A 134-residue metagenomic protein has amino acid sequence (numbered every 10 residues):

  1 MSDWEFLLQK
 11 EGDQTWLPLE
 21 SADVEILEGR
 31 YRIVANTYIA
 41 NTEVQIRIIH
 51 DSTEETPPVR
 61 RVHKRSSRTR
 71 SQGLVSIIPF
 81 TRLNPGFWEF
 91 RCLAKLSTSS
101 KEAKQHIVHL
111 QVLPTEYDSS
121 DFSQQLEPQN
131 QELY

Functional and structural regions predicted by a protein language model:
M1-I26: Short, compositionally biased P/S/T/A/G/V-rich stretches that sit at domain boundaries
S2, L96-Y134: Short beta-strand elements
Y31-I39: Aromatic/hydrophobic beta-strand junction motif of beta-rich domains
E43-I49: Beta-strand-rich binding/interaction modules
H50-E54, T98: Solvent-exposed strand-loop boundary residues in beta-sheet-rich modules
E55-S71: Solvent-exposed serine/threonine-rich low-complexity stretches and specific carbohydrate-binding patches
S71-T81: Exposed aromatic-hydrophobic patches
L83-S99: Short, aromatic- and glycine-rich surface loops/edge beta-strands on solvent-exposed regions
